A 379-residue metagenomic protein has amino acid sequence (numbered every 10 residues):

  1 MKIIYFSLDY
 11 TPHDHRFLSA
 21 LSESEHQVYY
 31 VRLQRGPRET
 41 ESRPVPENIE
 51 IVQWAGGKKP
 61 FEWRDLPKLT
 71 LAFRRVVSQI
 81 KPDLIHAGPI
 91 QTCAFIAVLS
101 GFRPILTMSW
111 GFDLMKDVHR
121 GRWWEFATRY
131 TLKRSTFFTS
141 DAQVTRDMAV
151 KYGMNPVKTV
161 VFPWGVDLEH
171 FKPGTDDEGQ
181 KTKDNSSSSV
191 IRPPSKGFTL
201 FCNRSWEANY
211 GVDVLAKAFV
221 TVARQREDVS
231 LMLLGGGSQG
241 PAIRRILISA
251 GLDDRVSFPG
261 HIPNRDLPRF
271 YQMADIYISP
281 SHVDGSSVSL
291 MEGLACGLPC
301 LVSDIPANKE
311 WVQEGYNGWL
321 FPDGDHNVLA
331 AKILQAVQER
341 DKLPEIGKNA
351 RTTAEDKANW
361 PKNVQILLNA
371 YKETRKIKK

Functional and structural regions predicted by a protein language model:
M1-R43, E47: N-terminal subdomain of nucleotide-sugar transferases
I4, P194-Y210, V214-V220, M232: Conserved donor-binding/catalytic core segment of Leloir-type glycosyltransferases
V77, L132, H261-I262, R269-A274: Short alpha-helical donor nucleotide-sugar binding micro-motif in glycosyltransferases
T107, R129, K133-T175, N185: Donor nucleotide-sugar binding/catalytic pocket of nucleotide-sugar-dependent glycosyltransferases
H282: Aromatic "clamp/platform" in nucleotide-sugar-dependent glycosyltransferases that forms part of the donor/acceptor
P299-V302: Short hydrophobic beta-strand element within catalytic cores of glycosyltransferases and related nucleotide-activated
E314-G315, W319-H326, Q335-R340: Conserved acidic donor-binding segment of nucleotide-sugar-dependent glycosyltransferases
V328, Q335, K342-K357, N363: A short, well-ordered alpha-helix in the C-terminal region of glycosyltransferases
